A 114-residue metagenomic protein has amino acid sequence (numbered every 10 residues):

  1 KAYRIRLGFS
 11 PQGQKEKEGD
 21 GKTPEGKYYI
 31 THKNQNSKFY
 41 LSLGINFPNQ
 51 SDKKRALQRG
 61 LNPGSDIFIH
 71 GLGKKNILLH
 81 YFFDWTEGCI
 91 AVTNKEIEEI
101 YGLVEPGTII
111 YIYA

Functional and structural regions predicted by a protein language model:
K1-R4, G71: Catalytic Cys-His active-site segments of thiol-dependent hydrolases/isopeptidases
Y3-T31, K53-R55, N94-K95: N-terminal post-signal-peptidase region of extra-cytosolic proteins
Y28, H32-A114: Exported/periplasmic cell-wall-interacting domains
